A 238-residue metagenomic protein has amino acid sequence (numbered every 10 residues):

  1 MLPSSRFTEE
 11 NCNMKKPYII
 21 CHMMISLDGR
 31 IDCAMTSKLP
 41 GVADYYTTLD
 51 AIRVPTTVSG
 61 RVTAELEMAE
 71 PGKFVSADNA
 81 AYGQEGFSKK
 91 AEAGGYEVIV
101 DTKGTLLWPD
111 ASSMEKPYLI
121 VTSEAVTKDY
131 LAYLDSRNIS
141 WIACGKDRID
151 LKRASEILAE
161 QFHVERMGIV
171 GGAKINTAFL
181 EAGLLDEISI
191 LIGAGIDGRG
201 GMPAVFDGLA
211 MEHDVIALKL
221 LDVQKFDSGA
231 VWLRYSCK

Functional and structural regions predicted by a protein language model:
R6-K238: Enzymes that bind and transform nitrogen-containing heteroaromatic metabolites
